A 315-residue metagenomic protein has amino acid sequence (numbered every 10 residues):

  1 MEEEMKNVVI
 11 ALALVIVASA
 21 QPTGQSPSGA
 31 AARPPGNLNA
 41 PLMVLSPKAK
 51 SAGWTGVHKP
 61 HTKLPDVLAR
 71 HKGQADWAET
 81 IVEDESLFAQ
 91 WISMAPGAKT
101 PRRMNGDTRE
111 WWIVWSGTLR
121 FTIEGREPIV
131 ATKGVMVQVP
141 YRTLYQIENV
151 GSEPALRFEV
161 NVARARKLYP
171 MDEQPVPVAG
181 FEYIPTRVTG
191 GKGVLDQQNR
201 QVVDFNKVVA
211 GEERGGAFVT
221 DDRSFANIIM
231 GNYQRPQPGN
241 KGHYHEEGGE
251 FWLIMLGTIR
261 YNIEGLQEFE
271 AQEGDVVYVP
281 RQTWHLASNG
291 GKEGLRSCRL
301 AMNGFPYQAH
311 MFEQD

Functional and structural regions predicted by a protein language model:
M1-V8: Positively charged n-region of N-terminal signal peptides that target proteins for export
I10-S19: Bacterial N-terminal signal peptides
A20-G24: Boundary at the C-terminal end of the N-terminal hydrophobic targeting segment
S26-F88, P101-R102, K167-M230, R235 (+2 more regions): A short, N-terminal "cap"/entry segment at the start of jelly-roll beta-barrel domains of the cupin/DSBH fold
E79-I81, T100-G106, I123, E148-V150 (+5 more regions): Short histidine-centered beta-strand/loop micro-motifs that create catalytic or ligand/metal-coordination sites
S93-A95, M104-F121, A163, G231-Q234 (+2 more regions): Short, conserved beta-strand element in jelly-roll/cupin
G125-Y141, G265-R281: Short acidic-glycine-tyrosine-enriched beta hairpin
P128, V135, Y141-L168, R260 (+1 more regions): Ligand-binding loop in jelly-roll beta-barrel domains
